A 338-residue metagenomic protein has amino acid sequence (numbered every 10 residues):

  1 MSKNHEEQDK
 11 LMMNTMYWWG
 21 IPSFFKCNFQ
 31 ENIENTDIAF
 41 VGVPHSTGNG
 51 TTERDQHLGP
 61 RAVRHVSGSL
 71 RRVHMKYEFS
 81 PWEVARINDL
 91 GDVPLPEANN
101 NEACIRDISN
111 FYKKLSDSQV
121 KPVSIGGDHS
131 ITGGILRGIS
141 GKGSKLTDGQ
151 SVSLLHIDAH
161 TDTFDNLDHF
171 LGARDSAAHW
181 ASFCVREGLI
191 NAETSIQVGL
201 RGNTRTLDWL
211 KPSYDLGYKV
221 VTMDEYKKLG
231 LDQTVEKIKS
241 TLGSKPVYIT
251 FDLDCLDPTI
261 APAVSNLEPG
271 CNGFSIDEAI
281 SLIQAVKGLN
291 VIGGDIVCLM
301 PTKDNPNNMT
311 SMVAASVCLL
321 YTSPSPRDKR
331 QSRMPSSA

Functional and structural regions predicted by a protein language model:
S2-S153, Q197, K227-S240, V247: Metal-dependent C-N hydrolase catalytic cores
A98-N101, D208-V220, P301-S323: Short, electropositive alpha-helical surface patch
G133-G134, T161-E187, T204-R205: Active-site glycine-rich loop that binds ribose-phosphate moieties when present
A192-A261: Active-site rim beta-loop-alpha module in soluble metabolic enzymes
T259-E268, N307-M312: Histidine/acidic-residue-rich catalytic or RNA/ligand-binding cores of hydrolases and nuclease-related proteins
L267-L282: Gly/Ser/Thr-rich active-site loops/lids in small-molecule metabolic enzymes that frequently grip phosphoryl groups
G294, Y321-D328: Conserved small/polar residues in nucleotide/adenosyl-binding loops
P326-D328, S332-A338: Positively charged, low-complexity/disordered segments
